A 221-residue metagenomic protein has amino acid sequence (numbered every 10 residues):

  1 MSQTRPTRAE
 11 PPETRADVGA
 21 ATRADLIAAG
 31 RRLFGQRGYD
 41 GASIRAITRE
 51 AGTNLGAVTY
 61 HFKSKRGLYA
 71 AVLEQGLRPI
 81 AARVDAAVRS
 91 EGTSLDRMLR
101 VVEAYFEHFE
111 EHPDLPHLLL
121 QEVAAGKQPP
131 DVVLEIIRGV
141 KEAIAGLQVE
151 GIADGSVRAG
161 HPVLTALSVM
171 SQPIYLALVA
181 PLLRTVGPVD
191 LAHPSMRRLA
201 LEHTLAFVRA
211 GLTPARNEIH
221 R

Functional and structural regions predicted by a protein language model:
M1-E10, E107, E111, K141-D154 (+2 more regions): C-terminal peripheral helix-coil segments that are non-catalytic and often amphipathic
A21, D25, A29, L33-G67 (+1 more regions): Helix-turn-helix
R23, I44, R66, A70 (+6 more regions): Short, structured helix-loop boundary elements
G67, A82, E107-V149, L164 (+1 more regions): Short secondary-structure transition hinges
A70-R100, E135, I144-L147: Amphipathic alpha-helical linker/stalk segments
R78, D96-Q121, P130-D131, P173-P181 (+1 more regions): Helical hydrophobic small-molecule/effector-binding pocket
D85-H117, D154, P162-V169, L201 (+1 more regions): Hydrophobic alpha-helical connector segments
